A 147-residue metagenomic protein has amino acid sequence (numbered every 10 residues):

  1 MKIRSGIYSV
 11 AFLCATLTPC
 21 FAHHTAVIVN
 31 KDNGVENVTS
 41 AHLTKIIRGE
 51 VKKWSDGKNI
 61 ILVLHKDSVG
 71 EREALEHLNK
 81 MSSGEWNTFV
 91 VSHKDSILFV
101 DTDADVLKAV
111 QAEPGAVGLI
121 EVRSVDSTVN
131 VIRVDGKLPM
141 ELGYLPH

Functional and structural regions predicted by a protein language model:
M1-S5: Positively charged n-region of N-terminal signal peptides that target proteins for export
Y8-T16: Bacterial N-terminal signal peptides
T18-C20: Serine/threonine-rich, low-complexity intrinsically disordered segments
A22-H147: Exported/periplasmic ABC-transporter solute-binding proteins
